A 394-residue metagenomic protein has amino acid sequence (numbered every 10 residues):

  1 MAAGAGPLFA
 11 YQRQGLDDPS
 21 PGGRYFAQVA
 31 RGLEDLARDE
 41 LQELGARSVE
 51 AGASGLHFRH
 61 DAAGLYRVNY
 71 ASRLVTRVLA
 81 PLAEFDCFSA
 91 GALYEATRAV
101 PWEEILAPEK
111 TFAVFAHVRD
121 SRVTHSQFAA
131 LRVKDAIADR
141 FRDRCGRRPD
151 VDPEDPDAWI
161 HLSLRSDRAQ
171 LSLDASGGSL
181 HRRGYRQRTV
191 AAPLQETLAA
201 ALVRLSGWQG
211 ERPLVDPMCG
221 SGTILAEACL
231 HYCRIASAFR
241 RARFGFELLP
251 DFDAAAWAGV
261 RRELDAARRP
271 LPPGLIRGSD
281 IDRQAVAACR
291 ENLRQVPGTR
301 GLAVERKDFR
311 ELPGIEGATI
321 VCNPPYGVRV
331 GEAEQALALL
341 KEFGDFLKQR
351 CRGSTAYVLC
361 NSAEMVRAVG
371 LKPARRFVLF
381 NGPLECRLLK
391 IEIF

Functional and structural regions predicted by a protein language model:
A2-G4, L8-F9, D18-P156: Non-catalytic nucleic-acid substrate-recognition regions in nucleic-acid-modifying enzymes
V29, D280, C360-N361: Short beta-strand/turn micro-motifs composed of small residues that flank or help shape donor/cofactor-binding pockets
R119-R122, G178-S179, P325-R329: A short, flexible beta-alpha/helix-coil linker loop
I160-L173, L389: C-terminal edge-of-domain segments
L171-L205: SAM-dependent Rossmann-like transferase core, predominantly class I methyltransferases with a strong bias toward
L194-G314, V328-R329, A333-Q335: Conserved S-adenosyl-L-methionine
D308-F394: C-terminal catalytic and target-recognition region of SAM-dependent MTase-like enzymes, primarily methyltransferases
